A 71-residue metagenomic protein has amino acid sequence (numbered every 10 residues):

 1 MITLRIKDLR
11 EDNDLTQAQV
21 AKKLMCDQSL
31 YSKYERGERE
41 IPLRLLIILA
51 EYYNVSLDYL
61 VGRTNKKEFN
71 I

Functional and structural regions predicted by a protein language model:
M1-D12: A short, Lys/Arg-rich alpha-helix, primarily the initiator
E11, K22, E51: Alpha-helical residues within the helix-turn-helix
D12, V61-I71: Short, charged recognition helix plus adjacent turn of helix-turn-helix-like nucleic-acid-binding domains
L15-K33: Short alpha-helical DNA-recognition segment
M25, R44-Y59: DNA major-groove recognition helix of helix-turn-helix/homeodomain DNA-binding modules
E35, Y53, T64: DNA major-groove recognition helix of helix-turn-helix
E38-I48, K67-F69: Short, basic-rich loop-to-helix N-cap that marks the start of a DNA-contacting helix
